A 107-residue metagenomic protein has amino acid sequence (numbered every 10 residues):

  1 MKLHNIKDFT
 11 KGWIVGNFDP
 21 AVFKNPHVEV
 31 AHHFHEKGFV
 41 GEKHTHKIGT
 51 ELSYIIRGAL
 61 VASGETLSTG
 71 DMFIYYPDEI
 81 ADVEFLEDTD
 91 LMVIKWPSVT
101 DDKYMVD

Functional and structural regions predicted by a protein language model:
M1-H32, E42: A short, N-terminal "cap"/entry segment at the start of jelly-roll beta-barrel domains of the cupin/DSBH fold
K2-F9, H27-E29, D82, L86-D107: Double-stranded beta-helix
V15, A59-A62: Alpha-helix C-terminal capping segments
A21-K24, H32-H33, G41-K47, S63-E65 (+2 more regions): Short histidine-centered beta-strand/loop micro-motifs that create catalytic or ligand/metal-coordination sites
V22, V30-F34, L52, M72-I74 (+1 more regions): Conserved hydrophobic/aromatic beta-strand scaffold that supports enzyme active sites
I48-L60: Glycine- and acidic-residue-biased ligand/ion/polar-headgroup-sensing regions
A62-D82, L91: Short acidic-glycine-tyrosine-enriched beta hairpin
